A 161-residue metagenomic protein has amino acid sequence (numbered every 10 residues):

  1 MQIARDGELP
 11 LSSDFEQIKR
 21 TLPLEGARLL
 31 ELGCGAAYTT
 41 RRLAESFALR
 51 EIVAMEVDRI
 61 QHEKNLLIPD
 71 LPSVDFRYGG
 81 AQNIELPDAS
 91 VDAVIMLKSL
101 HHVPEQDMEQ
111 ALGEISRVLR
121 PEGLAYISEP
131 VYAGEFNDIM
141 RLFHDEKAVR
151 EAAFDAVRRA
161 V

Functional and structural regions predicted by a protein language model:
E8-G26, R42: Conserved alpha-helix/loop element of class I SAM-dependent methyltransferases that forms part of the SAM/SAH-binding
L30, G35-N83: Class I SAM-dependent methyltransferase SAM/SAH-binding core
Q82-A93: A short acidic, Gly/Pro-enriched loop at the edge of an enzyme's catalytic core that lines a small-molecule cofactor
D92-D107: A short SAM/SAH-binding and catalytic strip from SAM-dependent methyltransferases
E109-P121: A short glycine-rich, Lys/Arg-flanked "PGG" loop and its adjoining helix->strand segment in the class I
L124-A152: Conserved class I S-adenosyl-L-methionine
V149-V161: Substrate-binding/catalytic lobe of Class I Rossmann-like enzymes that use SAM or dcSAM, i.e., the mid-to-C-terminal
